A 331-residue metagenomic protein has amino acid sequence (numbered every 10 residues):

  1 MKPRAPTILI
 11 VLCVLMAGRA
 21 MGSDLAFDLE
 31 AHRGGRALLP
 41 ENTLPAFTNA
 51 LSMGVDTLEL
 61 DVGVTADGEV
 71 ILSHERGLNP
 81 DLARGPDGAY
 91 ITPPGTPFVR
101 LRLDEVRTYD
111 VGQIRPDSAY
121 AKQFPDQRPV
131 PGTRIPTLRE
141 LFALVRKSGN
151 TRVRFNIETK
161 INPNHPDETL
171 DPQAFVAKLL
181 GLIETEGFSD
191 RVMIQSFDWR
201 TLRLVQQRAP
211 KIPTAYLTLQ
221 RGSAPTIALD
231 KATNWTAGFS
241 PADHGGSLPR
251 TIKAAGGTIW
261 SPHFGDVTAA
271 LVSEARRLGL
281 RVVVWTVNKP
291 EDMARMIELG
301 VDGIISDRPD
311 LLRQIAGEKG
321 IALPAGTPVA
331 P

Functional and structural regions predicted by a protein language model:
M1-I8: Bacterial N-terminal signal peptides that target proteins for export
I8-A17: Bacterial N-terminal signal peptides
G18-P331: Phosphate-group recognition and catalysis centered on beta-loop-alpha active-site segments
